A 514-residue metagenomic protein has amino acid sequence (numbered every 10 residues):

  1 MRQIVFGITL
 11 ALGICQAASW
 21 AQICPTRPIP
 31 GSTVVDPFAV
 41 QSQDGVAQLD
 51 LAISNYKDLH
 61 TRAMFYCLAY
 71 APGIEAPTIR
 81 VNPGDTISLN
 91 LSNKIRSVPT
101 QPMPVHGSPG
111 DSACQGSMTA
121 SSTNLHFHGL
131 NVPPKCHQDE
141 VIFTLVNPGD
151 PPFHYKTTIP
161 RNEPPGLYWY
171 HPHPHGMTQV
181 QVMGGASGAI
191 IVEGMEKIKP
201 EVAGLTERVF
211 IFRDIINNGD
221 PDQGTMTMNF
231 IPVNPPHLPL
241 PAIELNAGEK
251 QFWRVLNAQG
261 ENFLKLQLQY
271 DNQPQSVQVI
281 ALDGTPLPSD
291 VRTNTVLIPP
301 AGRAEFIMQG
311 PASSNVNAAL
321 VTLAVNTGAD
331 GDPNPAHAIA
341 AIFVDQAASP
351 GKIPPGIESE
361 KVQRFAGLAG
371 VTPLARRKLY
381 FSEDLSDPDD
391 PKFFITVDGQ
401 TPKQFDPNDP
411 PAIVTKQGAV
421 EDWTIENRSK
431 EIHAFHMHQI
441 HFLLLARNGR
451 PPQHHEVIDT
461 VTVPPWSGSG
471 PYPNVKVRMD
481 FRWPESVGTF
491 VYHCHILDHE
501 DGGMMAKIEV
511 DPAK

Functional and structural regions predicted by a protein language model:
G7-Q16: Bacterial N-terminal signal peptides
A17-A21: Boundary at the C-terminal end of the N-terminal hydrophobic targeting segment
Q22-A52, Q179, M183-R213, L282-I432 (+2 more regions): Extended terminal and domain-junction accessory segments
D58-R80, M228-E244, P388-V420: N-terminal edge beta-strand
R62-A63, V98-D111, S121-N124, G184 (+3 more regions): Short, hydrophobic/aromatic beta-strand segments
I74, T78-V81, A113-E163, Q275-S313 (+3 more regions): Extracytoplasmic beta-sandwich strand-turn segments characteristic of Greek-key/jelly-roll folds
L91-I95, V255-Q259, I425-S429: Asparagine-centered strand-capping/turn motif at beta-strand->loop junctions
T206-E249, R254-G260: Acidic-aromatic/histidine active-site loop/patch
